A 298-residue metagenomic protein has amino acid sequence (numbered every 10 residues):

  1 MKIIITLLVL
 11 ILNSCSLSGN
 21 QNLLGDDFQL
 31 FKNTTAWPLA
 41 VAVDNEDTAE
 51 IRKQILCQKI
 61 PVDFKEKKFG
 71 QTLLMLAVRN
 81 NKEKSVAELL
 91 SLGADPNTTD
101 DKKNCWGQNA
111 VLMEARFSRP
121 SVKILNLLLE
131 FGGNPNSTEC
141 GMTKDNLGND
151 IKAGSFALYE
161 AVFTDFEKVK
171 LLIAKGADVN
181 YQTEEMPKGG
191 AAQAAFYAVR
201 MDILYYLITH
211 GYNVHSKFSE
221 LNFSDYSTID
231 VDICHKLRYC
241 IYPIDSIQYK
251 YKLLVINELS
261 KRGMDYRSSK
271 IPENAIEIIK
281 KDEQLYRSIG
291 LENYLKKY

Functional and structural regions predicted by a protein language model:
M1-L7: Sec-dependent signal peptide recognition, specifically the positively charged N-region followed immediately by
N13-S14: C-terminal motif of bacterial Sec signal peptides marking the signal peptidase cleavage site
Q29-V41, D63-M75, T99-R116, T138-E160 (+3 more regions): Ankyrin-repeat boundary/"N-cap" motif
E46, N81, S118-P120, T164-D165 (+1 more regions): Ankyrin-repeat intra-repeat helix-capping/turn positions
E50, K84-S85, P120-I124, E167-K168 (+3 more regions): Conserved ankyrin/ankyrin-like repeat signature
Q54-I55, L89, L128, L172 (+2 more regions): Conserved hydrophobic site in ankyrin repeats
P61-D63, P96, P135, V179 (+2 more regions): Ankyrin-repeat inter-repeat connecting loop/turn
I244-Y298: Terminal, low-structured helical/coil segments at or just beyond the last alpha-helical repeat
